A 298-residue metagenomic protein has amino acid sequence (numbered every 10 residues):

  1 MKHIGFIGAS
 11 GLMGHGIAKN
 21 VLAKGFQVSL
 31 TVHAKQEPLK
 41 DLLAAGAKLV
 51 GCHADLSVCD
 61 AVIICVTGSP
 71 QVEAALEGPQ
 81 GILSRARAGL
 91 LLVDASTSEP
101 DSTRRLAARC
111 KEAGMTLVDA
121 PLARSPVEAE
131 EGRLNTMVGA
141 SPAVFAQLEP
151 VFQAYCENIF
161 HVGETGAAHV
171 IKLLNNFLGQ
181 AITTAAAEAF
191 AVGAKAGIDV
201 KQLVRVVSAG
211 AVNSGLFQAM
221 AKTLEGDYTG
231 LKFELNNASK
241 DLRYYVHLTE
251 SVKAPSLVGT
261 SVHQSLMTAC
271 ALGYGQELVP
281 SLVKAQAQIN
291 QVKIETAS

Functional and structural regions predicted by a protein language model:
M1-I64, L90: NAD(P)+-binding Rossmann beta1-loop-alpha1 motif at the extreme N-terminus of oxidoreductases
I4-F6, S98-Q180: Rossmann-fold dinucleotide-binding core
I17-A18, L106, V151, V192: Hydrophobic residues within alpha-helices that form the first helical element adjacent to the glycine-rich loop
V28, L49, L117-V118, I159 (+2 more regions): Hydrophobic beta-strand scaffold residues
H53-I64, G68-T116: Rossmann-fold NAD(P) dinucleotide-binding segment
A167-N290: Helical "substrate-binding/catalytic lid" subdomain of Rossmann-like NAD(P)-dependent dehydrogenases/reductases
